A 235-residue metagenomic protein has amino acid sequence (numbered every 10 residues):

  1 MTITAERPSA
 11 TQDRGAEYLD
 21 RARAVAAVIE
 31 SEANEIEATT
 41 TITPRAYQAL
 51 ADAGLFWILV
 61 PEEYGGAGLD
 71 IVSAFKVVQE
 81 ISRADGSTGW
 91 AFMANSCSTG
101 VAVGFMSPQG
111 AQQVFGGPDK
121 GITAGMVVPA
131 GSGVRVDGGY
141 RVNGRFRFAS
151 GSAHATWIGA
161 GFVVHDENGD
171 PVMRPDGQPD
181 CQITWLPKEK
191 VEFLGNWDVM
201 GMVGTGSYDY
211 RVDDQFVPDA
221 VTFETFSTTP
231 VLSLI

Functional and structural regions predicted by a protein language model:
M1-D20, A24: Basic/polar N-terminal segments that are highly enriched at the extreme N-terminus, encompassing both cleavable
E17, T41-I42: Short secondary-structure boundary/capping elements
D20-R23, A53, I183: Short, flexible segments with low predicted structural confidence
V25-A33: N-terminal capping segment at the start of a domain
P44-D52, W57-T156, D166-D176: Glycine-rich flavin
T123-I235: FAD-binding core of flavoproteins
